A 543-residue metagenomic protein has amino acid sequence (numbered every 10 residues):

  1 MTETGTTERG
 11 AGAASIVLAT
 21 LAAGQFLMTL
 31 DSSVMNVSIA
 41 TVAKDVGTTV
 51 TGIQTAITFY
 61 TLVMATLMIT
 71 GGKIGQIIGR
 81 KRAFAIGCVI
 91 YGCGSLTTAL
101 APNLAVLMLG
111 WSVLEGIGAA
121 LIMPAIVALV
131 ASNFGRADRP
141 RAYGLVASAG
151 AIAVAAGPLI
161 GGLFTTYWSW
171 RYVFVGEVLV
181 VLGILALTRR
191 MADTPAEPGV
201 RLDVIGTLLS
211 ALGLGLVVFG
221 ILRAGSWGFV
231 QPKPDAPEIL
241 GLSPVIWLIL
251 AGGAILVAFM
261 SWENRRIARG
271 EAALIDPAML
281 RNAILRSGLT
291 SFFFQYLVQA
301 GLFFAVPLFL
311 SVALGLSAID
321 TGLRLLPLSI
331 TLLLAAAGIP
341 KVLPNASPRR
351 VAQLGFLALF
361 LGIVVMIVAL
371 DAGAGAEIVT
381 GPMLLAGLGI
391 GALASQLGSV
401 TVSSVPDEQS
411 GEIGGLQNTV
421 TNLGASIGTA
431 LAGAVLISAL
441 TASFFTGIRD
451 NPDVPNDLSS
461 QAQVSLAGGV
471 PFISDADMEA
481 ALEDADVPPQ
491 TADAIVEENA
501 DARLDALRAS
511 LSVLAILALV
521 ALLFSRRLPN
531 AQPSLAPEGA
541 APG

Functional and structural regions predicted by a protein language model:
M1-L21, Q25, T29, L242 (+5 more regions): Transmembrane-helix exit segments and adjacent C-terminal regions of multi-pass membrane proteins
E8, L185-L214, W227-G241, R265-A283 (+2 more regions): Flexible interhelical linker loops that connect adjacent transmembrane helices in multi-pass membrane transporters
A14, L18-M64, M68, W168-S169 (+3 more regions): Transmembrane core module of solute transporters
F26, T58-L62, V89, V113 (+6 more regions): Transmembrane alpha-helical cores of Major Facilitator Superfamily
T41, G72-K73, I77, L163 (+1 more regions): Membrane-interface helix termini in secondary transporters
Q76-L214, R223, L240, I246: Helix-loop-helix hairpins in multi-pass membrane proteins, especially solute transporters
I78-C93, T97, A101-L109, I122-A128 (+6 more regions): C-terminal module of multi-pass small-molecule transporters
V178-A196, G213-S226, A251-I267, A521-P529: C-terminal membrane-cytosol helix-exit motif in multi-pass small-molecule transporters
